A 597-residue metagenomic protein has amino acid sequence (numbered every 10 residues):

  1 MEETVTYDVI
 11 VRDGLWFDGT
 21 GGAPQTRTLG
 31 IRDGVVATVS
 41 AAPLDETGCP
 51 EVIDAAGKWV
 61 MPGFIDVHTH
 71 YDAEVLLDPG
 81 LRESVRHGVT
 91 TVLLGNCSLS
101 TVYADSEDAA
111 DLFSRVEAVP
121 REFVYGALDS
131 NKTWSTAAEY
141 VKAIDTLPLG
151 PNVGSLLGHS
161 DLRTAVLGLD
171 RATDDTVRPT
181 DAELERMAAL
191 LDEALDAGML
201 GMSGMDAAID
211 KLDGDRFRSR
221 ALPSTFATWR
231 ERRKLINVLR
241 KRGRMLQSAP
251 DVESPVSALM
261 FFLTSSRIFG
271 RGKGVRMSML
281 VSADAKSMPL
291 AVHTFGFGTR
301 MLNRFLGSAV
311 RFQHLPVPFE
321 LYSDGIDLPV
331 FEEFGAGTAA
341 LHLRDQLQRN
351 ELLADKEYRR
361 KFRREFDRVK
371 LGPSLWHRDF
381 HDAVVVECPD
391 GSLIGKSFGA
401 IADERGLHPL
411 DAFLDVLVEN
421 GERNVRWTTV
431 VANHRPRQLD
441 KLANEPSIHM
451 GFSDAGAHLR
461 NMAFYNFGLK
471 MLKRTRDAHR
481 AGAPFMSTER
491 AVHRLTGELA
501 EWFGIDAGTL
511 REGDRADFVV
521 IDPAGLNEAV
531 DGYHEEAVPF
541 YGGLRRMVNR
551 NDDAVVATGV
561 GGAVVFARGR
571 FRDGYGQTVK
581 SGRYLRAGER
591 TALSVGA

Functional and structural regions predicted by a protein language model:
E2-D8, D13-G63, A529: Histidine-rich, glycine-flanked metal-binding segment
Y7-V11, D45-G95, G543-R545, A587-R590 (+1 more regions): Replace "His-x-His-based motif
G14, G34, G57, H68 (+10 more regions): Divalent metal-coordination and catalytic microenvironments
F17-T28, V425-N433, L439, M486-R490 (+1 more regions): Acidic, glycine-enriched loop/beta-strand segments at the rims of small-molecule binding/catalytic pockets
L77-A189, E193, A197-G201: Divalent-metal coordination cores built from histidine and acidic residues
Y140-I144, G150-N152, L156-L169, D175-E183 (+4 more regions): Active-site neighborhoods of metal-dependent hydrolases
K441-I448, Y465-F467, V520-Q577: C-terminal cap of metal-dependent C-N hydrolases
A567-A597: Intein/HINT protein-splicing elements and their conserved insertion hotspots or analogous self-processing inserts
